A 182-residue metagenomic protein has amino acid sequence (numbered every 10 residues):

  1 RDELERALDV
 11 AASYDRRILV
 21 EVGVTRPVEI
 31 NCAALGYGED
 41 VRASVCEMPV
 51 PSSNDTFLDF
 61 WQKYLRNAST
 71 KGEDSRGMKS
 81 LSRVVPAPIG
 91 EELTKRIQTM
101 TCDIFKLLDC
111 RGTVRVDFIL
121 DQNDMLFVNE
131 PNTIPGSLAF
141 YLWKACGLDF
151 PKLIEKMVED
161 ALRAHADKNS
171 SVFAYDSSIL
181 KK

Functional and structural regions predicted by a protein language model:
R1-D2, K182: Accessible peptide chain termini
D2-G77, E91-E92, L120, M125-L126: Phosphate-binding site of ATP-dependent enzymes
R42, V85-P86: N-terminal non-cleavable signal-anchor helices
M78, S82, P88-K182: ATP-dependent carboxylate activation and anion-phosphoryl transfer catalytic cores that bind Mg-ATP to form
